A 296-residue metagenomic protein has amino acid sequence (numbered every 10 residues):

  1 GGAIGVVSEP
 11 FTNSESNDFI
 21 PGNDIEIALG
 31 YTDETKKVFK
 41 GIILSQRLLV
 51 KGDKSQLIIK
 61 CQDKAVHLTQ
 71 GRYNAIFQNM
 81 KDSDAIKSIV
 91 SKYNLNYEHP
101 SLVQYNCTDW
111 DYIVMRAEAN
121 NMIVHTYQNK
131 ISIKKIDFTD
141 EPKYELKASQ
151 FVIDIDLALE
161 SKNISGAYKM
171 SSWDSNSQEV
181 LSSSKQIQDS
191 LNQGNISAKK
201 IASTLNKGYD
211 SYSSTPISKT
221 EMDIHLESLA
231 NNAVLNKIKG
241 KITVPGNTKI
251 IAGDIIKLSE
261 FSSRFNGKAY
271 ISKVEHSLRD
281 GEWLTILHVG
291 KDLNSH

Functional and structural regions predicted by a protein language model:
G1, G5, C61, Q70-Y97 (+3 more regions): Amphipathic, non-transmembrane alpha-helical segments in extracytoplasmic/periplasmic proteins
G1-D63: Assembly/oligomerization scaffold segments
G1-N17, I153-H296: An acidic/polar, Gly/Ser/Thr-rich interaction patch typically located in mid-to-C-terminal regions of proteins
D24-A28, K40-L44, I58-Q62, H125 (+4 more regions): Soluble periplasmic/extracytoplasmic beta-strand elements of cell-envelope proteins
G30, I136, W173: Surface loops and adjacent helix of pleckstrin homology
K37-I42, I58, N74, K143 (+3 more regions): Well-ordered beta-strand positions in beta-sheet-rich domains
K40-V50, I136-D140, A269-D280: Short, compositionally biased
R47, Q56-A65, N96-D156: Short beta-strand-centered interaction patches in the first periplasmic/extracellular domains of large envelope
